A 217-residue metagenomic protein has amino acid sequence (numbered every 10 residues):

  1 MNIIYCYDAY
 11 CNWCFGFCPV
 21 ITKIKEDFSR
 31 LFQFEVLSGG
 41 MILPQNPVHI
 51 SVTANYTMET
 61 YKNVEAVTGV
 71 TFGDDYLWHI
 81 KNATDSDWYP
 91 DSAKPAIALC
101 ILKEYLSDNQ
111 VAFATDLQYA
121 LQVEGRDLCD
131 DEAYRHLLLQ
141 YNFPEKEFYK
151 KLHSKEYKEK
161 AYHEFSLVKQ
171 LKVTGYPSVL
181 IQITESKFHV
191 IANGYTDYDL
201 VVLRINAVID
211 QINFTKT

Functional and structural regions predicted by a protein language model:
M1-I3: Immediate flanking context of iron-sulfur cluster ligation sites
Y5-C6, Y10, F17-E26, D116-T217: C-terminal cap of thioredoxin/glutaredoxin-like
C18-L121: Structural alpha/beta surface segment adjacent to cysteine/selenocysteine redox centers across thiol/disulfide enzymes
